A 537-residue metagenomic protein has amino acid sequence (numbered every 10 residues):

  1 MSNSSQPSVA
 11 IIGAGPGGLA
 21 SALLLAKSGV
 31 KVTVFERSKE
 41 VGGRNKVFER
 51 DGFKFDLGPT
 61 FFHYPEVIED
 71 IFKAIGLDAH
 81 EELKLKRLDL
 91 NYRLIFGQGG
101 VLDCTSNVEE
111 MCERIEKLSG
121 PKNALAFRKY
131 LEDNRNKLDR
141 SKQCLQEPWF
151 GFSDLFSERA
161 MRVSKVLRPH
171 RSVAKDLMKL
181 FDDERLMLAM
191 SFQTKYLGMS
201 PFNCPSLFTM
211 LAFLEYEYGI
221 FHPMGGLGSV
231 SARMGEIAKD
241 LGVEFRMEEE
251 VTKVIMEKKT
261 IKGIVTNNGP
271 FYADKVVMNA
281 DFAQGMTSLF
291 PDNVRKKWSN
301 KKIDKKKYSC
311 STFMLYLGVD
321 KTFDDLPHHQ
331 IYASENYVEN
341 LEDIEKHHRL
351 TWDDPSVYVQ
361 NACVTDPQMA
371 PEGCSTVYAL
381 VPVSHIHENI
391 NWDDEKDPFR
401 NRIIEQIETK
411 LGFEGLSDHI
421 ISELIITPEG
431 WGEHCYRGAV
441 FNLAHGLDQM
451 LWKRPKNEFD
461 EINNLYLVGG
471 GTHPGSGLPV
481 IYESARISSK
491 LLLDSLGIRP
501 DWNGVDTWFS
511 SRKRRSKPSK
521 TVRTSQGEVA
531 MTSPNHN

Functional and structural regions predicted by a protein language model:
S4-D139: N-terminal glycine-rich phosphate/pyrophosphate-binding loop and immediately adjacent elements
G97-N203: Rossmann-like flavin
S164-V173, Y216-E236, N391-F399: Short beta-strand to alpha-helix junction loop
D183-L197, W352-Q360, F413-P474: A glycine-rich dinucleotide-binding beta-alpha-beta segment and adjacent secondary-structure elements that constitute
M210-I261: Helical element adjacent to the flavin cofactor pocket in flavoenzyme catalytic cores
T252-P371, G527: Mid-domain catalytic core of redox enzymes that form a hydrophobic substrate pocket/lid adjacent to a catalytic redox
M256, D494-G527: Active-site-proximal substrate-binding core of FAD-dependent oxidoreductases
D320-E429: C-terminal segments that line or cap access tunnels to active or ligand-binding sites in enzymes and enzyme-associated
